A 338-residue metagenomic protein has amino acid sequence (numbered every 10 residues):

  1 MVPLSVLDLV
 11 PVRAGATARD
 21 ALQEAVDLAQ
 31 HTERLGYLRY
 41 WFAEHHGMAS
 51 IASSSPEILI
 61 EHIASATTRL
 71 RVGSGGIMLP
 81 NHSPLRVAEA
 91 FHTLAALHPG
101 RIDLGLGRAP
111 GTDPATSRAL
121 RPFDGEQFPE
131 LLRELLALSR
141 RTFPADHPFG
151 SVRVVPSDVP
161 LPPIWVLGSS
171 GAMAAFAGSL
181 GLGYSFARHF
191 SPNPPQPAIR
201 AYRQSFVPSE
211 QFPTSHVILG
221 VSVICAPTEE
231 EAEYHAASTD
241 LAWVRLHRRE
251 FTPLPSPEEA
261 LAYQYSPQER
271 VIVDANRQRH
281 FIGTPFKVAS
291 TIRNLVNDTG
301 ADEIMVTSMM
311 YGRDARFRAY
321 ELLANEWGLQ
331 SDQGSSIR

Functional and structural regions predicted by a protein language model:
M1-T67, I337: N-terminal beta1-alpha1-beta2 module of alpha/beta enzyme domains
P3-A18, P80-F143, Y184, P192: Flexible, glycine-rich active-site loops centered on histidine and acidic residues that chelate a metal or position
L4, T32, G36, E44 (+6 more regions): Conserved, mostly hydrophobic/aromatic
L4-D8, Y40-F42, V72-G75, I102-L106 (+4 more regions): Hydrophobic faces of well-ordered beta-strands that scaffold small-molecule active sites in alpha/beta enzyme cores
D8-Q23, I77-L85, D158-G168, A226 (+1 more regions): Active-site mouth loops of central-metabolism enzymes
R19-H31, G168-A175, K287-N294: Short, acidic/polar
R118, P122-R153, P194-D302, G328-R338: An alpha-helical appendage that flanks or caps ligand/catalytic pockets
A172-N193, A198-I199: A conserved active-site cap/scaffold subdomain adjacent to cofactor or substrate pockets
